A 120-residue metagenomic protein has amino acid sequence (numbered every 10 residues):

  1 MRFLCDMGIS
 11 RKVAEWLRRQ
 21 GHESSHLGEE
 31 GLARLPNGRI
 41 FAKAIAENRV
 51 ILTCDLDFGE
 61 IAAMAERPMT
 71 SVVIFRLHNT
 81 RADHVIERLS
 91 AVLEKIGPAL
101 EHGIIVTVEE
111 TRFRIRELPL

Functional and structural regions predicted by a protein language model:
R2-V50: N-terminal first-folded block
L17-Q20, R39-I40, A65-P68, R88 (+1 more regions): Short, glycine/charged-enriched secondary-structure capping and boundary segments
L32-A33, T80-A82, R114: A short acidic, often aromatic-flanked loop/helix-cap motif at beta-alpha or helix-coil junctions that lines enzyme
A44-A62: Acidic, metal-binding active-site segment of PIN/NYN-like and related structure-specific nucleases
G59-V92: Mid-chain, well-packed structural core segment of small domains
K95-L120: Charged phosphate-binding loop/patch that engages nucleotide di/tri-phosphates or the phosphate backbone of nucleic
